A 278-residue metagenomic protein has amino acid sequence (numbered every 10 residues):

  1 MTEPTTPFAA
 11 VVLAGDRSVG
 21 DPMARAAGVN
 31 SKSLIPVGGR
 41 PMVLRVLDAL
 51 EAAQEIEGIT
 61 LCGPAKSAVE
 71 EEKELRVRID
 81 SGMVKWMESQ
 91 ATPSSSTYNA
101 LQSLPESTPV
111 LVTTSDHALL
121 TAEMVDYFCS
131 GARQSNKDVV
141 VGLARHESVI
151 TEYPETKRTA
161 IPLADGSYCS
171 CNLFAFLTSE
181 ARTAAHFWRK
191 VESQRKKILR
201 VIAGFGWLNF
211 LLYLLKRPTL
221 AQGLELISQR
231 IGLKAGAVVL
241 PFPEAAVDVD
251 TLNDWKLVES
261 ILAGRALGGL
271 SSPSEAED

Functional and structural regions predicted by a protein language model:
M1-G28: N-terminal nucleotide-binding beta1-loop-alpha1 segment
A27-R45: Short catalytic helix/loop segments, enriched in acidic residues and glycine and frequently bearing histidine
A49-I56: Short, acidic, metal-binding catalytic loop of nucleotide-sugar glycosyltransferases
K66-E72: Short, charged/polar "capping" segments at the starts of alpha-helices and the immediately preceding loops
E74-P109, L119-L120: Short phosphate-binding loop-to-helix
T113-S115: Active-site acidic Asp-centered loop
L120-Q229, L240-E244: Conserved core of the sugar-phosphate nucleotidyltransferase
T251: Short, conserved phosphate/pyrophosphate- and ester-handling motifs at nucleotide-, phospho-/glycolipid
